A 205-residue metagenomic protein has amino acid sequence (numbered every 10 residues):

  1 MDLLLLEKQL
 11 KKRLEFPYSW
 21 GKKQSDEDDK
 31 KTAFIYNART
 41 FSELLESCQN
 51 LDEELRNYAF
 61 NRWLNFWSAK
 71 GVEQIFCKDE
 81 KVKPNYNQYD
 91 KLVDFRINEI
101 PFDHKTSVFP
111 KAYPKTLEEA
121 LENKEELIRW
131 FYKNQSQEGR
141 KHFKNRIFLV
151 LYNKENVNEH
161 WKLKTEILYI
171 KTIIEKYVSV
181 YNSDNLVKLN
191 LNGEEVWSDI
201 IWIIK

Functional and structural regions predicted by a protein language model:
M1-K91, T106-K205: Nucleic-acid endonuclease domains
F95, I100-V108: Conserved catalytic cores of phosphodiester-cleaving nucleases, focusing on short active-site segments
